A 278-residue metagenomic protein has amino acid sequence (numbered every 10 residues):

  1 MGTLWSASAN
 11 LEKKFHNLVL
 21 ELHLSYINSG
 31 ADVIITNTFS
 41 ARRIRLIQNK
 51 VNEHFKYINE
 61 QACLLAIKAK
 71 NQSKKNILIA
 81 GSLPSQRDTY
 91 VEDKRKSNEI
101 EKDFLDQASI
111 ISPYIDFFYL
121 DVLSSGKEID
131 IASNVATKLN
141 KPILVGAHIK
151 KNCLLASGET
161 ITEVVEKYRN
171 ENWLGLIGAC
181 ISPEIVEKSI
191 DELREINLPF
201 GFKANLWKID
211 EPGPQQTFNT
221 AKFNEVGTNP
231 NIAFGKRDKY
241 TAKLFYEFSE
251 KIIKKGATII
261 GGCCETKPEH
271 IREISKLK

Functional and structural regions predicted by a protein language model:
M1-K278: Domain-level signal for soluble alpha/beta catalytic cores
